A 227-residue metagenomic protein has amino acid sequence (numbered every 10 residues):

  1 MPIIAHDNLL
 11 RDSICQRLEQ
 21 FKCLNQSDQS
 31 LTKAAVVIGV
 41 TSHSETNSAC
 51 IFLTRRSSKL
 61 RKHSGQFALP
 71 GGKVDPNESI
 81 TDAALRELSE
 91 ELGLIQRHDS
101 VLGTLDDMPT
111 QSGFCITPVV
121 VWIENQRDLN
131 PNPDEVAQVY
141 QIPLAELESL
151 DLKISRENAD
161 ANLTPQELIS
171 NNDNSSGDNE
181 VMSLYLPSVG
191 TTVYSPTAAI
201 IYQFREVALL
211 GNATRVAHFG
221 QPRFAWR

Functional and structural regions predicted by a protein language model:
M1-A68, K73-E90, L94-R127, A145 (+1 more regions): N-terminal leader/linker segments that precede catalytic domains of diphosphate-processing enzymes
L129-D160: Acidic, glycine-rich loop-and-strand cores that form catalytic or ligand-binding grooves in diverse globular domains
